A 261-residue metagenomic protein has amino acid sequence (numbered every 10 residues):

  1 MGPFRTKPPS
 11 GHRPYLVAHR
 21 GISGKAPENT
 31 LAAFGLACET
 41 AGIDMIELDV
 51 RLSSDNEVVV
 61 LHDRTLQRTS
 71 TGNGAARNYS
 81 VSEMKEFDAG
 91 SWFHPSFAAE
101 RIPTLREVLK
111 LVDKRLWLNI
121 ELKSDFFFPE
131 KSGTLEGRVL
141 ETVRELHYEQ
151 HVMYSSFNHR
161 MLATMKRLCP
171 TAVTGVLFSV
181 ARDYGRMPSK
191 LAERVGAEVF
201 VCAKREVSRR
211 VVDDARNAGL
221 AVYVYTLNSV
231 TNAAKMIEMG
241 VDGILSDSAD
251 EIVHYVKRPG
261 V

Functional and structural regions predicted by a protein language model:
M1-V261: Phosphate-group recognition and catalysis centered on beta-loop-alpha active-site segments
